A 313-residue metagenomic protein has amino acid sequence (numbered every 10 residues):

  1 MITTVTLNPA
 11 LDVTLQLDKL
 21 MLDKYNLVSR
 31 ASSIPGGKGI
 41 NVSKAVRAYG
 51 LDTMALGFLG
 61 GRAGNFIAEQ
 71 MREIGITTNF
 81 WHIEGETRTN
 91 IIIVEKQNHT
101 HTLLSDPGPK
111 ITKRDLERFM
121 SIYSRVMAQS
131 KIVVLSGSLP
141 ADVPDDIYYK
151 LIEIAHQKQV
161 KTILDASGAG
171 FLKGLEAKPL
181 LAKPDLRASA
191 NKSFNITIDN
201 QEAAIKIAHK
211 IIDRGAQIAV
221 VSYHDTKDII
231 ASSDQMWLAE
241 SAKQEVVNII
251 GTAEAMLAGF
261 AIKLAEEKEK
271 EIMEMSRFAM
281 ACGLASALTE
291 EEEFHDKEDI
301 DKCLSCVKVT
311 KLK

Functional and structural regions predicted by a protein language model:
M1-D23: Positively charged, low-complexity intrinsically disordered leader regions
L27-T87: Substrate-binding N-lobe of the ribokinase-like
I93-Q129: Conserved phosphate-binding/catalytic loop of the ribokinase/pfkB sugar-kinase fold
V94, I229-S233, A239: Short beta-strand-to-turn element immediately C-terminal to the catalytic PLP-Schiff-base lysine in fold type I
E117-S121, D145-I152, I198-I205, A239-Q244: Charged helix-capping and loop-helix junction motifs
Q129-D142: Short acidic, glycine-rich surface-loop motifs adjacent to enzyme active sites
Y149-D234: Conserved phosphate/ATP/ADP-binding segment of small-molecule kinases
R214, Y223-D225, E240-C306: Conserved post-catalytic alpha-helical subdomain immediately downstream of the catalytic base and nucleotide-binding
